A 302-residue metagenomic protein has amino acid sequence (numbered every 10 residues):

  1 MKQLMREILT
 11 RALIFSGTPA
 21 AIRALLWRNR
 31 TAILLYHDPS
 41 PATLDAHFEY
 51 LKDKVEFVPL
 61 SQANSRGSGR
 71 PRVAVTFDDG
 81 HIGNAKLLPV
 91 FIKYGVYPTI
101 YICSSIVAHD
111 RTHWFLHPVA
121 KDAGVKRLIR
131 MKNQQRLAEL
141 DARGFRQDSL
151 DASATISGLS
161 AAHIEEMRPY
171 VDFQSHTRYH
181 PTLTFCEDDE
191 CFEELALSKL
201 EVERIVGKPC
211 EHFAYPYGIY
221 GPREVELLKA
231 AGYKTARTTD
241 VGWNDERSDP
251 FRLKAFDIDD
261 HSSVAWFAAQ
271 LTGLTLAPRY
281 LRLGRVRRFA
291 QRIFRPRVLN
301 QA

Functional and structural regions predicted by a protein language model:
M1-T76, H81-N84, V119, F185-A302: C-terminal active-site subregion of NodB/CE4 polysaccharide deacetylases
L34-H37, R70-P71, I92-G221, R252-L253: Metal-dependent polysaccharide deacetylase catalytic core of the NodB/CE4 family, i.e., the active-site-bearing domain
H47-K54, V90-Y94, P169-Y170: A short, Lys/Arg-enriched amphipathic alpha-helix followed by its capping loop at the start of a domain
